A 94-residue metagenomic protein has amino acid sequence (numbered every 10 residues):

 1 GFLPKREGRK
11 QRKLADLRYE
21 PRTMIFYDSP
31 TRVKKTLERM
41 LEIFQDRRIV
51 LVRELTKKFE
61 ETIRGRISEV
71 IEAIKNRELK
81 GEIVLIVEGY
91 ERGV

Functional and structural regions predicted by a protein language model:
G1-E20: Class I SAM-dependent methyltransferase SAM-binding "motif I" and its flanking Rossmann-like core
R22-V94: A contiguous loop/helix-start segment that scaffolds small-molecule binding in enzyme catalytic cores
